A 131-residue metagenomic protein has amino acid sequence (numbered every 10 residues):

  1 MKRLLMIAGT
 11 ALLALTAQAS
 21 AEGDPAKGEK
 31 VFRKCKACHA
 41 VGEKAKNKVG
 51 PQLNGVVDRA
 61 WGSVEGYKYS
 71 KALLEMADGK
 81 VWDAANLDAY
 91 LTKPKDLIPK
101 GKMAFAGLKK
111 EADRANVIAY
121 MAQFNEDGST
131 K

Functional and structural regions predicted by a protein language model:
K2-A8: Sec-dependent signal peptide recognition, specifically the positively charged N-region followed immediately by
A8-A14: Bacterial N-terminal signal peptides
L15-F32, G42-K44: Electrostatic cytochrome c docking/interface patches
F32-V41, V117, M121: The canonical Cys-X-X-Cys-His
H39-A45, D58-R59: Detector for the c-type heme attachment site
N47-Q52: Short cysteine/histidine-rich zinc-coordinating motifs and their immediately flanking basic loops
S63-V81: Short Fe-S-cluster ligation motifs
V81-K131: C-terminal capping alpha-helices of c-type cytochrome domains
